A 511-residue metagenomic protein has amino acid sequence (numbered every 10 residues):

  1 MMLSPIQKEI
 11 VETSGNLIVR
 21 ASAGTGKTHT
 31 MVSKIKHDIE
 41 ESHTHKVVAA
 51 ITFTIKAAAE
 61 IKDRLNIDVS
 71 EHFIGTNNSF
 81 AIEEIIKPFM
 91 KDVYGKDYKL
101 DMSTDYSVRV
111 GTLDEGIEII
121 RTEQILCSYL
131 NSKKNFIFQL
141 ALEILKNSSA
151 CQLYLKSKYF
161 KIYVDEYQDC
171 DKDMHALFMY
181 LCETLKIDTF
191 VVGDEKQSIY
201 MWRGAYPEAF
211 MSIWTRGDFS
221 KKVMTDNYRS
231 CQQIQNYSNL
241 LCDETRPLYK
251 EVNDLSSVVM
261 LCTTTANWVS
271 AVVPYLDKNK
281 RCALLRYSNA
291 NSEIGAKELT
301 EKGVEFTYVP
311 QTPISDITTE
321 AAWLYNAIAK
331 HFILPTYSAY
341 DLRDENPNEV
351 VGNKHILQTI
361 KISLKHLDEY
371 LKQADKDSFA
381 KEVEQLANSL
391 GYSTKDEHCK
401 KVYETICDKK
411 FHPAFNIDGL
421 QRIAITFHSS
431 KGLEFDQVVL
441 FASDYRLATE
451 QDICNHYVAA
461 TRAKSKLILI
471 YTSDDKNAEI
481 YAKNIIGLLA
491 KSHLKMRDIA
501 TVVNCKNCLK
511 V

Functional and structural regions predicted by a protein language model:
M1-V511: The feature marks helicase ATPase cores and/or their adjacent C-terminal helical subdomains in SF1/SF2/AAA+ helicases
